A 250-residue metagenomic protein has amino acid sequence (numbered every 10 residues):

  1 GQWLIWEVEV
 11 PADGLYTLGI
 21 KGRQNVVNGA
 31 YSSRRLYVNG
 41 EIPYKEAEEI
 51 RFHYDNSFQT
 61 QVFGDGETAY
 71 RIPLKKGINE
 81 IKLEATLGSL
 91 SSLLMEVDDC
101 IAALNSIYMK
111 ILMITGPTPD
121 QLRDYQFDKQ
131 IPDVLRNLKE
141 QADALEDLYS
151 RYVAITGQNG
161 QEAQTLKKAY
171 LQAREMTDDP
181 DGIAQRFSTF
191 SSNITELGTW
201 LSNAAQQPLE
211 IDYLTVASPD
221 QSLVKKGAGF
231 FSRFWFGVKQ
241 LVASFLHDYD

Functional and structural regions predicted by a protein language model:
G1-V238, V242-L246: Extracytoplasmic
